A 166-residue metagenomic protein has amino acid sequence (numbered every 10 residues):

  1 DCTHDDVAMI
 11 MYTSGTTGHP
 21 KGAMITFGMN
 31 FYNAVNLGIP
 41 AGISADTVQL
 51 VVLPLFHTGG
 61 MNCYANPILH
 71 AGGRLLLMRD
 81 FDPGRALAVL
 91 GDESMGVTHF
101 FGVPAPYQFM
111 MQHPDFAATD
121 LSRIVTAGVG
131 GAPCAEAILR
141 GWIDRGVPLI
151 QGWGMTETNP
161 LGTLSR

Functional and structural regions predicted by a protein language model:
D1-Y12, H19, G42-V48: Conserved pre-ATP/AMP-binding loop-to-beta segment of ANL
D5-D6, T47, G73, V125 (+1 more regions): Surface-exposed loop/turn positions
V7, T13-T16, Q49, L55 (+6 more regions): Conserved S/T- and glycine-rich ATP-binding loop of Class I adenylate-forming
A8-Y32, S165: Conserved AMP-binding A3 loop
K21-M24, V51-V52, G73-D80, I150: Short beta-strand->loop structural element characteristic of the AMP-binding/adenylate-forming
F31-V48, F56-T98, F109, H113: Conserved AMP-binding/adenylation subdomain of ANL enzymes
A41, V97-G102, M111-R166: Gly/Ser/Thr-rich phosphate-binding loop
D82, A105-Y107, C134: Alpha-helix capping/helix-boundary segments
